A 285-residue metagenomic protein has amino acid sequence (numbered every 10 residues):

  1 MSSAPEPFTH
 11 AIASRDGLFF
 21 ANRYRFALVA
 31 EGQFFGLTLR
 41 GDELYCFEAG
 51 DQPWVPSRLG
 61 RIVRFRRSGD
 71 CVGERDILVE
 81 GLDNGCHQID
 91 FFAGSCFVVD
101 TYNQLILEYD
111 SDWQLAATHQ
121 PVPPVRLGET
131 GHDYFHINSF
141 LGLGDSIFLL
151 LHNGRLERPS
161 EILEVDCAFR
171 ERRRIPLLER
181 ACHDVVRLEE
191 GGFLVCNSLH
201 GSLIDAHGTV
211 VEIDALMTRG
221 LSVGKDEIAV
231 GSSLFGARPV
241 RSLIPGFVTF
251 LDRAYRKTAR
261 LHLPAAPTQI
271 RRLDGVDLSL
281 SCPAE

Functional and structural regions predicted by a protein language model:
M1-A4, H10-R15, C46-S57, V98-N103 (+4 more regions): Conserved beta-strand positions in repeat-built beta-propeller and related beta-rich domains
E6-T9, G41-D42, A93-S95, G144-S146 (+2 more regions): Short coil/turn segments that connect the beta-strands within blades of beta-propeller domains
A27-D90: Blade-loop segments of beta-propeller domains
E31-D42, D83-F91, H132-S139, R180-V186 (+2 more regions): Repeated scaffold domains used in trafficking and secretory/extracellular systems, primarily beta-propellers
L59-S68, S160-A168, L243-A254: Beta-propeller blade signature
V72-L82, Q114-F135, R174-L178, L261-L278: Surface-exposed loop and turn segments in beta-propeller and other repeat-based domains that flank or scaffold
E179-L188, G192-V248: Loop/turn-rich, solvent-exposed surfaces of beta-rich toroidal or solenoidal domains
L243-E285: Blade-level signature of beta-propeller repeat domains, shared across WD40, Kelch, NHL, RCC1 and BNR/Asp-box propellers
